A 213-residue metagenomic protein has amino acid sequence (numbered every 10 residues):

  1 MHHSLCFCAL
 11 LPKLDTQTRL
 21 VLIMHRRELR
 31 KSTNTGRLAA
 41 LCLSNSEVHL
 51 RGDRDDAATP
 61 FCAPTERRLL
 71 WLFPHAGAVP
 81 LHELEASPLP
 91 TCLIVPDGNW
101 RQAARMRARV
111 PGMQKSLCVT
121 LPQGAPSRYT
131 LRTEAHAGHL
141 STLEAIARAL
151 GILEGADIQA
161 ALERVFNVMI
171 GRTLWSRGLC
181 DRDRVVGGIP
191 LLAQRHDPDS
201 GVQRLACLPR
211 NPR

Functional and structural regions predicted by a protein language model:
M1-Q17: Cys/His-rich short segments
R19-L29, R68-F73: Short hydrophobic beta-strand segments
R26-E28, D53, G77, L121-P126: Short, acidic/turn-prone active-site loops that include or flank metal/cofactor- and phosphate-binding residues
T33, A58-T59, S127-R132: Short, charged, surface-exposed secondary-structure boundary motifs
T33-A40: Histidine-anchored nucleotide/phosphate-binding helix
L41-G112: S-adenosyl-L-methionine/SAH cofactor-binding core of RNA-modifying enzymes
C92, W100-R101, R105-R213: C-terminal folded domains that constitute the principal catalytic or ligand-binding module of multi-domain proteins
